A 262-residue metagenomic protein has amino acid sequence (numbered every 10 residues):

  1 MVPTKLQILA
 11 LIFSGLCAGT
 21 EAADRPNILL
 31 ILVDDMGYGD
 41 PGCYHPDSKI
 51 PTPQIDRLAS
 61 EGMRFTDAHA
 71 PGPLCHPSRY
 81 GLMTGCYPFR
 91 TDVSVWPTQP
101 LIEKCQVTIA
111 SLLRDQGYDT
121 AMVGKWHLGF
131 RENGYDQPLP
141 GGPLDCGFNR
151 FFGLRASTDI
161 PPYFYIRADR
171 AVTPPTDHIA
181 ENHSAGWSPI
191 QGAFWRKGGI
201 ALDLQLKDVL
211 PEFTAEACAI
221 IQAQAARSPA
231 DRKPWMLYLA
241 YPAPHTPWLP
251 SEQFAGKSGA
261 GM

Functional and structural regions predicted by a protein language model:
K5-L16: Bacterial N-terminal signal peptides
G15, T20-M262: Formylglycine-dependent sulfatase
